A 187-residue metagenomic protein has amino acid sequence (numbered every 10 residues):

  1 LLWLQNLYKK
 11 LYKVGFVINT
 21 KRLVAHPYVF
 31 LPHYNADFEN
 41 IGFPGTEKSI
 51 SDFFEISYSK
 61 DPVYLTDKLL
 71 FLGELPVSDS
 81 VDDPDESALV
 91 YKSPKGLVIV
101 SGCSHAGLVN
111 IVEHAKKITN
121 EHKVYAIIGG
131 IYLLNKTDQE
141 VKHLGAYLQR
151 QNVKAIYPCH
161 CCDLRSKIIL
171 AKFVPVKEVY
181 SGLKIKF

Functional and structural regions predicted by a protein language model:
L1-K9, R22, P94-L97, C103-G182: Cap/insert and terminal regions of metallo-dependent hydrolase folds
K10-F16: Active-/binding-site microenvironments in catalytic and ligand-binding cores
I18-T20, A25-S87, V179-K186: Metallo-beta-lactamase
D82, E86-S101: Conserved beta-strand hairpin/beta-sheet module of binuclear metal-dependent hydrolase folds, prominently
